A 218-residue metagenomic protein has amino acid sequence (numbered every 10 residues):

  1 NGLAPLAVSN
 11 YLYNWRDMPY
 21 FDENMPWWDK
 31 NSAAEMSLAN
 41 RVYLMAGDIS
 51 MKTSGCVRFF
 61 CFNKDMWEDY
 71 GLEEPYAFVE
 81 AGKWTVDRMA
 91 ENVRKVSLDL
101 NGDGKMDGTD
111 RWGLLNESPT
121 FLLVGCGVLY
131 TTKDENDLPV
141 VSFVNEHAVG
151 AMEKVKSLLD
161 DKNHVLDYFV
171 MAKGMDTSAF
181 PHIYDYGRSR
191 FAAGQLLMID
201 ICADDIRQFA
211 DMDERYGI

Functional and structural regions predicted by a protein language model:
N1-A4, R88-K95, T177-L197: Short helices/loops that flank or line small-molecule/ion binding pockets
N1-G2, E117-S118, I201-I206: Beta->alpha turn/N-cap motifs
N1-S37: Extracytoplasmic "Venus flytrap"/periplasmic binding protein-like
A7-Y11, Y20, G71-L72, E91-N101 (+1 more regions): Sec-exported extracytoplasmic/periplasmic mature domains
A34-F60, E68, G82-V141: Extracytoplasmic/periplasmic solute-binding protein
D65-V79: Aromatic-glycine-rich donor-binding/catalytic loop that engages nucleotide-sugar donors across glycosyltransferases
A90-V93, F121-L123, Y130-F180: Glycine-centered hinge/linker elements that transmit conformational signals in sensory and ligand-binding systems
A210-I218: Extracytoplasmic/periplasmic substrate-recognition and gating elements
